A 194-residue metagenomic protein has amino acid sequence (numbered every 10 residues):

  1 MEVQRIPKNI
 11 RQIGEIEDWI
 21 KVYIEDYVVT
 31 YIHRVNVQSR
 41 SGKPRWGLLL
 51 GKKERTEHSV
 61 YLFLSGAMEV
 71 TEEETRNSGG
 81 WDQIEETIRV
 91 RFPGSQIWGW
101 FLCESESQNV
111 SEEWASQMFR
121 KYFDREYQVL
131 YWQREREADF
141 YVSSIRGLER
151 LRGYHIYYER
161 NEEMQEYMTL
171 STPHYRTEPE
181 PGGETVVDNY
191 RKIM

Functional and structural regions predicted by a protein language model:
M1-G99, E104-V186: N-terminal beta-strand/alpha-helix entry module and adjacent surface of metal-dependent catalytic domains
R191-M194: C-terminal single-pass membrane-anchor helix
